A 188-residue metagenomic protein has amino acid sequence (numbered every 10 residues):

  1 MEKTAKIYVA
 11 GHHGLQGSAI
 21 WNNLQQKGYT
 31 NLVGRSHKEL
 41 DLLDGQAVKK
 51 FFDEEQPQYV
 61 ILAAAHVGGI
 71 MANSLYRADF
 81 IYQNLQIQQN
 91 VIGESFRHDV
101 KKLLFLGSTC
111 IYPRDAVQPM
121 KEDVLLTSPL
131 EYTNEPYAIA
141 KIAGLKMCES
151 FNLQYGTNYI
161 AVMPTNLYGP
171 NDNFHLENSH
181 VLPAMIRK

Functional and structural regions predicted by a protein language model:
E2-K27: N-terminal Rossmann NAD(P)H-binding glycine-rich loop of SDR-like oxidoreductase domains
A10, R35, V60-H66, L103-T109 (+1 more regions): SDR active-site strand-loop-helix element
Q25-K50: Adenosine-cofactor binding site in Rossmann-like domains, unifying the SAM/SAH pocket of S-adenosylmethionine-dependent
D44, Q83-I87, K102, L126 (+1 more regions): Conserved cofactor-binding/catalytic machinery of classical short-chain dehydrogenase/reductase
G45-L85, E94-R97, R114: NAD(P)H-binding glycine-rich loop region in Rossmannoid oxidoreductase-like domains and their noncatalytic homologs
Q89-N134, I160: Conserved Rossmann-fold NAD(P)-dependent oxidoreductase catalytic core, especially the SDR/UDP-sugar
D115-V124, M147-K188: NAD(P)-dependent short-chain dehydrogenase/reductase
P136, A140-A143: Active-site helix of classical SDR
